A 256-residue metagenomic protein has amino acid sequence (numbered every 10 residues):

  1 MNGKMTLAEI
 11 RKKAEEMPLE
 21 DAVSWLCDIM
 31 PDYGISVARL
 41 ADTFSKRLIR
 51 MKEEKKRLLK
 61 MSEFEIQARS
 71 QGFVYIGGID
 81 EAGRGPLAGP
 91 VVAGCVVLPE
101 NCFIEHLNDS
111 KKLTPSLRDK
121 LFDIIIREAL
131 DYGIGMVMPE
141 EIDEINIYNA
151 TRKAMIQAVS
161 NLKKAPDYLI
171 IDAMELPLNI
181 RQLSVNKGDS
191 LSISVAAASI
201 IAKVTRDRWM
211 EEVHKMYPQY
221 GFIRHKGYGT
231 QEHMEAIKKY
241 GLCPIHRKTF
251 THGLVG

Functional and structural regions predicted by a protein language model:
M1-G77, R84-G256: RNase H-like, Mg2+-dependent phosphodiesterase core, and more generally RNA phosphate-backbone-engaging helix-loop
